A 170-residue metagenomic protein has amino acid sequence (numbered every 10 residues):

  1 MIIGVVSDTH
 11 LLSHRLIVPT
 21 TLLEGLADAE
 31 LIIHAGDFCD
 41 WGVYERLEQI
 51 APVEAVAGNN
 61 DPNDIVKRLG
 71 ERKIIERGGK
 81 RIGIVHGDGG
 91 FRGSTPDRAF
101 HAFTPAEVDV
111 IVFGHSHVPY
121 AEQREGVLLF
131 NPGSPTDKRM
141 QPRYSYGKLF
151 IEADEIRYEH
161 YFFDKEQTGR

Functional and structural regions predicted by a protein language model:
M1-V53, D61-G70, G79, P142-S145 (+1 more regions): N-terminal active-site segment of His-dependent metallophosphoesterases
I3-V5, I74-I84, K148-L149, E166: Core dinuclear metal-dependent hydrolase active-site scaffold
V5-S7, L31-D37, E54-N59, I84-H86 (+2 more regions): Active-site neighborhood of phospho(di)ester-bond hydrolases with catalytic His/Asp-centered motifs
L11, D40, G89, V118 (+1 more regions): Short active-site segment of divalent metal-dependent hydrolases/proteases that encodes the spacing between
S13, D61-E107, D137-M140: Active-site-proximal segments of metal-dependent phosphoesterases and phosphodiesterases across multiple
T20-E24, V43-R46, R72-K73, A99-A102 (+2 more regions): Short, flexible, glycine/charge-rich loop motifs used to bind or transfer phosphoryl groups or to couple energy/partner
E54, R92-E159: Conserved beta-sheet core of the metallophosphoesterase superfamily
Y158-R170: Short, solvent-exposed aromatic-acidic interface loops
